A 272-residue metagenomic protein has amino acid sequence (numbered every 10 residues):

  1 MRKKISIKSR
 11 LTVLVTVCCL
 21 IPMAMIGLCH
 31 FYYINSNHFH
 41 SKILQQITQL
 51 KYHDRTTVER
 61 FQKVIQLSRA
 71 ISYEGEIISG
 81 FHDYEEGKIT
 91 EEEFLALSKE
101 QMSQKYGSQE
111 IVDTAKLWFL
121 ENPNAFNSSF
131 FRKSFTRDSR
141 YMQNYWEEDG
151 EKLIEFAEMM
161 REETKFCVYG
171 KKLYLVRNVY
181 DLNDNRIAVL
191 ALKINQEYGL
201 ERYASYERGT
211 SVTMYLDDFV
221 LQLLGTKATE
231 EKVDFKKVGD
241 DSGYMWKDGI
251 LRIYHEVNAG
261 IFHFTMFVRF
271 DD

Functional and structural regions predicted by a protein language model:
M1-R10, E151, L182, K237-G239: Short, Lys/Arg-enriched, disordered terminal segments
K3-S36, H40, L44: Extreme N-terminal signal-anchor transmembrane helix of membrane signaling/transducer proteins, especially in bacteria
L44-K51, R55-E148: Extracytoplasmic/periplasmic sensory segments of membrane signal-transduction proteins
L97-Q109, M159-E162, Y180-L223: Solvent-exposed, extracytoplasmic
E121, D218-V220, K227: Solvent-exposed strand-loop boundary residues in beta-sheet-rich modules
R140-D149, V168-S205, H263-D271: Conserved beta-strands of PAS-like sensory domains
Y145-E163, E230-W246: Soluble sensory domains of the PAS superfamily and closely related sensory modules
K227-D272: Extracellular/periplasmic juxtamembrane segments that couple receptor/chemosensory ectodomains to their
